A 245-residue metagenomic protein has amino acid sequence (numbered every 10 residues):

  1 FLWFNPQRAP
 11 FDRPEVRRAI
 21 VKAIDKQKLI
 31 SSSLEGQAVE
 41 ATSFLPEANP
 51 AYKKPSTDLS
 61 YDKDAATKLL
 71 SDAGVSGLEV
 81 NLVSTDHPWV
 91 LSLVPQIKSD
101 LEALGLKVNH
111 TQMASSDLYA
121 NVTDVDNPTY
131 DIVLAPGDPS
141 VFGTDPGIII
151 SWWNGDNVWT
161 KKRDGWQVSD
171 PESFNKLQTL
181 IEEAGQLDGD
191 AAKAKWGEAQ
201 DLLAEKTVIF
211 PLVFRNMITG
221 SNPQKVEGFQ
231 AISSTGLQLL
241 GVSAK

Functional and structural regions predicted by a protein language model:
F1-A41, G77-P88, Q186-E205: Alpha-helical secondary-structure segments
W3-R13, E47-A65, S71, T123-P128 (+2 more regions): Short, solvent-exposed loop/beta-turn-alpha elements that line the ligand-binding surface or hinge of extracytoplasmic
N5-Q7, S33-L34, V83-D86, Q112-M113 (+2 more regions): Active-site-proximal beta-strand/loop segments in catalytic clefts of secreted hydrolases
S31-E35, L93-V94, T144-G147, Q224: Short, solvent-exposed loop/turn and secondary-structure capping segments
E35, V39-D72, H87-S92, L187: Structural transition elements
S92-L104: Short, polar/charged alpha-helical segment
E102-T160, A184, K195: Periplasmic binding protein-like
